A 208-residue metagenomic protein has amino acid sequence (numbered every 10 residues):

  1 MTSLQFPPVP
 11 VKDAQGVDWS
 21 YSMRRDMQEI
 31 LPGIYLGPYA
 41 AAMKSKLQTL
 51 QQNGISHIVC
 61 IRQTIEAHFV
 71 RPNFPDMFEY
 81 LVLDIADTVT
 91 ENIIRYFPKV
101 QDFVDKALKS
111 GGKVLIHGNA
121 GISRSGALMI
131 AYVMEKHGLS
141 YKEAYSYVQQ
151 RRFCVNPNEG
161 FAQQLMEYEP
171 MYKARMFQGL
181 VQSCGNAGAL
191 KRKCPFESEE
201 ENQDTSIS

Functional and structural regions predicted by a protein language model:
M1-I30, I34, Q164-S208: Non-catalytic regulatory/accessory regions that flank a structured catalytic core
A14-I116, A120, E135-M176: Cysteine-based protein phosphatase catalytic domain of the PTP/DSP
I65, A127, C154, C194-F196: Sequence-pattern detector for short linear motifs and compositional/periodic biases rather than a specific fold
I122, M129, P157, F196-E199: Intrinsically disordered, low-complexity segments enriched in polar/charged small residues
S125-E135: Short, small-residue alpha-helix embedded
